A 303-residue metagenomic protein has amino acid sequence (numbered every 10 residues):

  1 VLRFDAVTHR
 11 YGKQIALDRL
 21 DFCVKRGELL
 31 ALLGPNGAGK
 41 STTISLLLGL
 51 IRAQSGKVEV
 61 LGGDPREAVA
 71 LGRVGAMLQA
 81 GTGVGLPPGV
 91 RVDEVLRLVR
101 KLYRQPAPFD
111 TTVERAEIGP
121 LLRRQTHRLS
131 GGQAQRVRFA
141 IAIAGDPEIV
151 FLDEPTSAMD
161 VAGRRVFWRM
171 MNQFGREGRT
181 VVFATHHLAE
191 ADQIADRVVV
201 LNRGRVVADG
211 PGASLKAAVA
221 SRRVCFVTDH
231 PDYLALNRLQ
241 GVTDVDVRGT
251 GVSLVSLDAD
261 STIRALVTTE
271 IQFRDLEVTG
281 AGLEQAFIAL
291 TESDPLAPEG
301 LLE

Functional and structural regions predicted by a protein language model:
L48: Helix-to-loop junction immediately C-terminal to a conserved catalytic motif
G56-E67: Conserved ABC transporter NBD signature motif
R97, K101, P106-L121: Conserved ABC ATPase "signature" region
Q125-G132: Conserved ABC ATPase signature
V150-E154: Catalytic Walker B motif of ABC-type/P-loop ATPase nucleotide-binding domains
W168-S256: ABC transporter nucleotide-binding domain
L257-E303: C-terminal coupling/interaction segments
